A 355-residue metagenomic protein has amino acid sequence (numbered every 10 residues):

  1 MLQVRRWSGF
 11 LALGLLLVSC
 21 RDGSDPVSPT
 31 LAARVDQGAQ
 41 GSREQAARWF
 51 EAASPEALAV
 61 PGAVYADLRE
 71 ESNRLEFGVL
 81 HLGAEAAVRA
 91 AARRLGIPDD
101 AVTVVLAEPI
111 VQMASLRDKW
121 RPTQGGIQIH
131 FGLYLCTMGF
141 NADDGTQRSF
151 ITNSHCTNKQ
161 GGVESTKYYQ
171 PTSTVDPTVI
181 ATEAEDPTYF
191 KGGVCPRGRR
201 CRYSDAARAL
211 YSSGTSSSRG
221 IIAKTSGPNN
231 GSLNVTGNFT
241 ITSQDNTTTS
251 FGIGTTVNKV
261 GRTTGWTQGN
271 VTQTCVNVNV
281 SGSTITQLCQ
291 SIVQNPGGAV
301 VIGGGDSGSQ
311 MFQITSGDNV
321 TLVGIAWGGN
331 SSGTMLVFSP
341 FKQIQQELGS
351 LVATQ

Functional and structural regions predicted by a protein language model:
M1-G9: Bacterial N-terminal signal peptides that target proteins for export
L16-S19: C-terminal motif of bacterial Sec signal peptides marking the signal peptidase cleavage site
R21-G23: Bacterial signal peptide processing site
S28-Q45: Post-signal peptide N-terminal segment of mature Sec-exported envelope proteins
R43-G62: Short amphipathic alpha-helix segments
L58-A90, R94: Short glycine/threonine-rich beta-strand-turn micro-motifs
T123-Q287, Q313-I314: Serine endopeptidase catalytic core focused on the charge-relay Asp
F140-G145, A299-I325: Catalytic nucleophile loop of clan PA
